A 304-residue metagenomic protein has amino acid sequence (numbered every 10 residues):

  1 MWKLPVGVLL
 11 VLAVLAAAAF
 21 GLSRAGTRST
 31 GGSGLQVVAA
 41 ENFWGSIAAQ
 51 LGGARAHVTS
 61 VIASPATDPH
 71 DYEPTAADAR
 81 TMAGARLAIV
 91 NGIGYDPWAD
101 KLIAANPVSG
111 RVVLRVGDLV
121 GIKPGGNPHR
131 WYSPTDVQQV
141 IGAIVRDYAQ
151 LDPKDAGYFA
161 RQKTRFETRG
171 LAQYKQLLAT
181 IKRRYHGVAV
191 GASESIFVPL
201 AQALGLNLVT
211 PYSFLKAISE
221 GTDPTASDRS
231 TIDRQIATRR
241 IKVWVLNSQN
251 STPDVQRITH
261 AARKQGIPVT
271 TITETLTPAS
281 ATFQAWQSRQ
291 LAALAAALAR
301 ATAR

Functional and structural regions predicted by a protein language model:
W2-R304: Extracytoplasmic metal-acquisition and chelation regions
